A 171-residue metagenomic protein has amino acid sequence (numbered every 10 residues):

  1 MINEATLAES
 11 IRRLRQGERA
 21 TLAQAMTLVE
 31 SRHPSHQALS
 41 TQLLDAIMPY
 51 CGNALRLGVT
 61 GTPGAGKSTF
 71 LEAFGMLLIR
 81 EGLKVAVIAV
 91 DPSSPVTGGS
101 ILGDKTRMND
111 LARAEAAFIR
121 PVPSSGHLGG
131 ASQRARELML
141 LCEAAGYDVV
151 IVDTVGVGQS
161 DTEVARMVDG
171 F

Functional and structural regions predicted by a protein language model:
I2-N3: Charge-centric, low-complexity intrinsically disordered segments used as regulatory activation/interaction regions
T6-L57, A65, L71-F171: Nucleotide-state-sensitive switch-loop elements of NTP-binding domains
T60: Residues at the beta-strand->loop junction immediately N-terminal to the Walker
